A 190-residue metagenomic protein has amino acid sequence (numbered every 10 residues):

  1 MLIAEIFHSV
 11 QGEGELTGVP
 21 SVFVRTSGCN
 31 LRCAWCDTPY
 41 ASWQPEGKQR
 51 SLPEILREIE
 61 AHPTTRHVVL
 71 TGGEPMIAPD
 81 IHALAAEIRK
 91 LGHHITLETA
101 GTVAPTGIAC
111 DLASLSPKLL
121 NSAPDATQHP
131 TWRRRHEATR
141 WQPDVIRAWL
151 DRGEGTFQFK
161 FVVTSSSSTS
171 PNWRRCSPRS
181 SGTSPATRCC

Functional and structural regions predicted by a protein language model:
M1, H8, P20-S21, R32-L112: Conserved Radical SAM active-site core
V10-G12: A detector for short, charged/polar N-terminal pre-domain segments
E15-T17: A short catalytic or substrate-binding loop motif that flags glycine-/basic-rich loops and adjacent residues that bind
S27, L31: Cys/His-enriched microdomains
L56, M76-C190: Conserved AdoMet/S-adenosylmethionine-binding subsite of the radical SAM
